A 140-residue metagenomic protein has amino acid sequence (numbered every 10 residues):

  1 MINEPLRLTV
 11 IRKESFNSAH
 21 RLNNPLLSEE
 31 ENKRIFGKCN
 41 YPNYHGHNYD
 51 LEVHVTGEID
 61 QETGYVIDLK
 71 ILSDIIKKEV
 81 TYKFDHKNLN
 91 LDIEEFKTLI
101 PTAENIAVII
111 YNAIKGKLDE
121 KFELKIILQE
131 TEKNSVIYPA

Functional and structural regions predicted by a protein language model:
M1-A140: Charge-rich, low-complexity N-terminal segments
